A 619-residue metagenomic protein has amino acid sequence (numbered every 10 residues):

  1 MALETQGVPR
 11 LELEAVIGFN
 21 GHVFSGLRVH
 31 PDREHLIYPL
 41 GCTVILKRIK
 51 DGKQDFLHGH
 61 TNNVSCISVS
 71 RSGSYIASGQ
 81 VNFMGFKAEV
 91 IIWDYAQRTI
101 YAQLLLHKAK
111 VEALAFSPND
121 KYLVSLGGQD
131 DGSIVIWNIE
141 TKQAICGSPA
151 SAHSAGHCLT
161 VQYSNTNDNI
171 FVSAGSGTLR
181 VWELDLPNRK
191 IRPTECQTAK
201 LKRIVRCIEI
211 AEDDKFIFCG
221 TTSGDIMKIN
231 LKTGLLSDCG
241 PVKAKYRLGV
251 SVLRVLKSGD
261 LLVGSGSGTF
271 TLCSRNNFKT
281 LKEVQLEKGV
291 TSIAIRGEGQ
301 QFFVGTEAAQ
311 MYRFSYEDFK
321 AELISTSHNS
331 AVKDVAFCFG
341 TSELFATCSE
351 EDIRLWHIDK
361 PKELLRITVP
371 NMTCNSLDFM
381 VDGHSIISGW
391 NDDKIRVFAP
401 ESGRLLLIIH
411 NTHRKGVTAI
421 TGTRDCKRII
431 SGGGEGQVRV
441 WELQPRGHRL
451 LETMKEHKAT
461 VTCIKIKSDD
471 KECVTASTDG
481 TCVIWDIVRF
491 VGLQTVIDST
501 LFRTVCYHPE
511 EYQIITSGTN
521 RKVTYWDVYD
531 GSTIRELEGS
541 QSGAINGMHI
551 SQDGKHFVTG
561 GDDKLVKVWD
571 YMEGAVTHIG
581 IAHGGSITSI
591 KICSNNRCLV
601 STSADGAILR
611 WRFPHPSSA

Functional and structural regions predicted by a protein language model:
L3-H22, K50-Q54, R192-P193: A short helix->beta-strand "capping" segment at the edge of beta-propeller domains
E14-C42: Beta-strand-rich domains and repeat architectures in extracellular enzymes and scaffolds, especially beta-propellers
A15-I17, Q54-G59, I100-L106, A144-H153 (+11 more regions): Short C-terminal beta-strands that terminate individual repeats in beta-propeller domains, predominantly WD40 blades
H22-R28, N63-S68, A109-A115, A155-Y163 (+10 more regions): Canonical WD40 repeat/beta-propeller blade segments in eukaryotic WD-repeat proteins
R33-H35, Q54, S74-G79, K121-S125 (+23 more regions): Structural hallmark of WD40 beta-propellers
L40, G79-F86, L126-D130, A174-S176 (+10 more regions): Conserved strand-to-loop turn within each blade of WD40 beta-propeller repeats
L46-R48, K87-W93, I134-N138, R180-L184 (+10 more regions): WD40-repeat beta-propellers
T588-A619: Blade-level signature of beta-propeller repeat domains, shared across WD40, Kelch, NHL, RCC1 and BNR/Asp-box propellers
